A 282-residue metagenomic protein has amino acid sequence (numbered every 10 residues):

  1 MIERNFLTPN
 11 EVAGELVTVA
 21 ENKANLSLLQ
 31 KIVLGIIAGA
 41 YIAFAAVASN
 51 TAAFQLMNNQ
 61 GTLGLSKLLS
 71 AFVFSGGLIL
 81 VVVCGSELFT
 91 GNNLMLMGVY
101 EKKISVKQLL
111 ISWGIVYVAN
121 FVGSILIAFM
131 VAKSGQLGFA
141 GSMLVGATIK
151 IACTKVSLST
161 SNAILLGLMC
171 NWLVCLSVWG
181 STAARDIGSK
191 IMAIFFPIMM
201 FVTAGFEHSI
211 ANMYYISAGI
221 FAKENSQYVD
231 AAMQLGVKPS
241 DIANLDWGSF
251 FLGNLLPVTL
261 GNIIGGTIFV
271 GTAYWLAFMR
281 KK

Functional and structural regions predicted by a protein language model:
M1-K282: Alpha-helical transmembrane segments and their helix-helix packing motifs
